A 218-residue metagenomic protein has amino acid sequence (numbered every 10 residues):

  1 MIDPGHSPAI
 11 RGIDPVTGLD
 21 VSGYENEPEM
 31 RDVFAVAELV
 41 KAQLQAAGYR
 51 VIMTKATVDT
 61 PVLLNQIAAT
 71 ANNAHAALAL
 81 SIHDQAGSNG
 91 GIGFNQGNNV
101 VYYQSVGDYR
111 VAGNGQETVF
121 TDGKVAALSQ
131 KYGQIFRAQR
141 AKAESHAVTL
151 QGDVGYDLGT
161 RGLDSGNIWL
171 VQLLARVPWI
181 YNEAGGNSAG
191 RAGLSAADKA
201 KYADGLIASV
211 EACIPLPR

Functional and structural regions predicted by a protein language model:
M1-N26: Short glycine-rich His-centered loop
E27-M30, F34-R218: Active-site-proximal helix/loop segments of hydrolytic enzymes
